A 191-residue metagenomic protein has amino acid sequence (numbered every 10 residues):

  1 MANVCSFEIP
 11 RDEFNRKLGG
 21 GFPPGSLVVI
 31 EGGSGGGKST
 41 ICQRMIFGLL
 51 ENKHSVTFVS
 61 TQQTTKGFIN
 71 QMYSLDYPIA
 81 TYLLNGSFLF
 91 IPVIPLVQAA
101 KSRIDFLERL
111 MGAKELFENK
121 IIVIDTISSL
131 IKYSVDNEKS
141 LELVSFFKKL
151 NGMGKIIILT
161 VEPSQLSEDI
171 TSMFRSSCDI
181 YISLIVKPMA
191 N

Functional and structural regions predicted by a protein language model:
N3-C5, L116-F117, K187-N191: Conserved P-loop NTPase
I9-G21: Pre-Walker A adenine-sensing motif
G25, N52-S55, G86, G154-K155 (+1 more regions): Short glycine-/polar-rich loops that comprise or flank the Walker A/P-loop and associated switch/sensor motifs
L27-E31: Short hydrophobic/aromatic beta-strand immediately N-terminal to the Walker A/P-loop
G33-P95: Conserved P-loop
Q62-K66, I94-Q98, S128-S129, P163-S167 (+1 more regions): Conserved nucleotide-binding/hydrolysis micro-motifs of P-loop NTPases
I94-K155: Phosphate-binding/switch loop-helix module in NTP-utilizing enzymes
K155, V161-N191: Phosphate-binding/switch region of NTP-binding enzymes
